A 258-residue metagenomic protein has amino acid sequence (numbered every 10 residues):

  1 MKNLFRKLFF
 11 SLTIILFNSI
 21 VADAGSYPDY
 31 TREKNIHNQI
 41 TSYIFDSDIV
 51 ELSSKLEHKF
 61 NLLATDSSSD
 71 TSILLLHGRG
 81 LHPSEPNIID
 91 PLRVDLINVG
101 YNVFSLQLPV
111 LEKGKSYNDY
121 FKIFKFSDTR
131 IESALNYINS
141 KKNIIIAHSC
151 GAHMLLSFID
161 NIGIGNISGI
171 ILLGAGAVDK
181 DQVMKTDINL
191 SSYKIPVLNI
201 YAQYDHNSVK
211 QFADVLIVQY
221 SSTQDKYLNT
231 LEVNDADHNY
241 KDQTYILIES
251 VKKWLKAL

Functional and structural regions predicted by a protein language model:
K2-A24: Classical Sec-dependent N-terminal signal peptides that target proteins to the secretory pathway
G25-D66: N-terminal cap/lid segment of alpha/beta-hydrolase-fold proteins
L56-N61, D66-Y137: Serine-hydrolase catalytic machinery in alpha/beta-hydrolase-like enzymes
I146-L156: Gly/Ala-rich beta-loop-alpha elbow adjacent to hydrolase catalytic centers
S157-N161: Active-site signature of alpha/beta-hydrolase-fold catalytic machinery across serine- and Asp/Cys-nucleophile hydrolases
G165-A177: A conserved short beta-strand
G174-E232, D237: The feature captures the conserved acid-bearing segment of alpha/beta-hydrolase catalytic domains
D225-L258: C-terminal catalytic histidine-bearing segment of alpha/beta-hydrolase fold enzymes
